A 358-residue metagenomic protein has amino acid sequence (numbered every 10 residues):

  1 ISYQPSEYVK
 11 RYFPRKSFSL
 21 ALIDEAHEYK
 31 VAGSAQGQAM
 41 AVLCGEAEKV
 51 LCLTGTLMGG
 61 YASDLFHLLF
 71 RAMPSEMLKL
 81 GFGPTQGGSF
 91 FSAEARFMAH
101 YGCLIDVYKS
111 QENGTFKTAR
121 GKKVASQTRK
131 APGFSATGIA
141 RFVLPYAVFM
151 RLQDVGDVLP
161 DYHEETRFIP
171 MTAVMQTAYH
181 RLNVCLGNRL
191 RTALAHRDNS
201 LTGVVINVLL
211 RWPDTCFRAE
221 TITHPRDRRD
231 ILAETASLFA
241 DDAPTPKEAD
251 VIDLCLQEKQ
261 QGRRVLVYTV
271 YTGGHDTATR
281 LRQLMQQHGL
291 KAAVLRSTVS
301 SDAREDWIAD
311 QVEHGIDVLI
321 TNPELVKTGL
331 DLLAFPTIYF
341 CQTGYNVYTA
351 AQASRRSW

Functional and structural regions predicted by a protein language model:
I1-F18, K30-A39, T321-E324: Conserved RecA-like ASCE ATPase "motif II neighborhood" in helicase/translocase motors
P14-S17, V158-A178, L194-L319, E324-L330: Conserved Helicase C-terminal RecA-like lobe
L20, G37-F149: Conserved P-loop NTPase motor "coupling/switch" region that bridges the ATPase
L20-A21, V50-L51, A293, V318 (+1 more regions): Hydrophobic "anchor" residues on beta-strands that sit immediately upstream of conserved functional sites
D24-E25: Walker B catalytic acidic pair
K30-Q38, A62-S63, D276, L330: Short N-terminal helix/helix-N-cap motif within the alpha/beta-hydrolase-1
G45-S89, F97, V148, L152-V184 (+1 more regions): SF2 helicase/translocase ATPase core recognition
V107-Y146, Q153-C185, H196-N199, G203-I206 (+1 more regions): Interdomain helical connector at the RecA1-RecA2 junction of SF1/SF2 helicase-like NTPases
